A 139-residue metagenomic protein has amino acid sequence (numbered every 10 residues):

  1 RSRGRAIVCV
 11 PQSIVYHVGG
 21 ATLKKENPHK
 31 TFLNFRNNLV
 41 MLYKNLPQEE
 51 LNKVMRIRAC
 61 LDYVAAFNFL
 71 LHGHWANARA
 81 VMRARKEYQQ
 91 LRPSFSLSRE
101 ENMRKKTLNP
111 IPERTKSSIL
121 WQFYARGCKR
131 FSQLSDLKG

Functional and structural regions predicted by a protein language model:
S2, A6-L97: Active-site-adjacent helix/loop segment of glycosyltransferases that harbors family-specific signature motifs
M82-G139: Membrane-interface aromatic/basic loop that binds lipid-linked glycans or pyrophosphate carriers, typified by
